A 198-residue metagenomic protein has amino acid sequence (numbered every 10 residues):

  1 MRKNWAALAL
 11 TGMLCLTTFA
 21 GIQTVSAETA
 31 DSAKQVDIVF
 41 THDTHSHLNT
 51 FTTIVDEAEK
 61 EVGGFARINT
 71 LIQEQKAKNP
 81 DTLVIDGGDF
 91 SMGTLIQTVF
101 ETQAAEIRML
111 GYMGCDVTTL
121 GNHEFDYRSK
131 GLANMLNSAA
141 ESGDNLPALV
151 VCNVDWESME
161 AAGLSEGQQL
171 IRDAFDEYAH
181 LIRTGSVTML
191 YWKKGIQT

Functional and structural regions predicted by a protein language model:
R2-T24: Sec-dependent N-terminal signal peptides of Gram-positive bacterial secreted proteins and lipoproteins
A27-T198: Acidic, metal/ion-coordinating pockets
